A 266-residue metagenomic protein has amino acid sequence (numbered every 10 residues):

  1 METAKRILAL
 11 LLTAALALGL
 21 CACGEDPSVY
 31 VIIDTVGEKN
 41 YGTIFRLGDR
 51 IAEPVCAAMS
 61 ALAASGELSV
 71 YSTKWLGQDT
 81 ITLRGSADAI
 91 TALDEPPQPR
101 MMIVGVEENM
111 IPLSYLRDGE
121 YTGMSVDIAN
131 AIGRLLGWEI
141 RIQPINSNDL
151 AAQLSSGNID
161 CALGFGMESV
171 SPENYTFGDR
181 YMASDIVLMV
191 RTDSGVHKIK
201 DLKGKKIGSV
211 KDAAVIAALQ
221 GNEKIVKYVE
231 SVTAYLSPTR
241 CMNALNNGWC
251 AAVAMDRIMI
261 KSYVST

Functional and structural regions predicted by a protein language model:
M1-L10: Bacterial N-terminal signal peptides that target proteins for export
G19-A22: C-terminal motif of bacterial Sec signal peptides marking the signal peptidase cleavage site
G24, T35-L83, V126-L135, D193-V196 (+2 more regions): Extended ligand-binding regions for polar small-molecule ligands
E25-G37, A152, G164-N174, A218-E223 (+1 more regions): A ligand-binding cleft/hinge motif common to bilobed small-molecule-binding domains
V29-E38, F45, V126, N130 (+2 more regions): Acidic, polar ligand-binding/catalytic clefts
E38, D49-R50, N109-P112, N148 (+6 more regions): Solvent-exposed loop/turn segments at secondary-structure junctions within structured extracellular/periplasmic domains
I44, M102-E107, S114, A162 (+3 more regions): Short, well-ordered beta-strand segments
P54-W75, P96-G166, T233-A234: Extracytoplasmic small-molecule ligand-binding "clamshell" domains of the periplasmic binding protein/Venus flytrap
